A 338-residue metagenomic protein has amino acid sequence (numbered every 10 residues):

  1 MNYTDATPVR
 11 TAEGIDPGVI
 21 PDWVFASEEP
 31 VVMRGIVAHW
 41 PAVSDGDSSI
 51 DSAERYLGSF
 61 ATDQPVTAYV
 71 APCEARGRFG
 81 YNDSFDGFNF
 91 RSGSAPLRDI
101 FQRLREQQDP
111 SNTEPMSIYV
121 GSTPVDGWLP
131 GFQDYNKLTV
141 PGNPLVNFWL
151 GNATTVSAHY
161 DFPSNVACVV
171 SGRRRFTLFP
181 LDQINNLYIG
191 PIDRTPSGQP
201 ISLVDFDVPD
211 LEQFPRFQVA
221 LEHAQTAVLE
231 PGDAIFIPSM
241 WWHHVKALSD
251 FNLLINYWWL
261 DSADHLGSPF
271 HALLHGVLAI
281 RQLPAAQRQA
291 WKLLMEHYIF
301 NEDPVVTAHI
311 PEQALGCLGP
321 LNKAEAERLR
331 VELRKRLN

Functional and structural regions predicted by a protein language model:
M1-A234, H244-N338: N-terminal accessory scaffold of Fe(II)-dependent oxygenases
